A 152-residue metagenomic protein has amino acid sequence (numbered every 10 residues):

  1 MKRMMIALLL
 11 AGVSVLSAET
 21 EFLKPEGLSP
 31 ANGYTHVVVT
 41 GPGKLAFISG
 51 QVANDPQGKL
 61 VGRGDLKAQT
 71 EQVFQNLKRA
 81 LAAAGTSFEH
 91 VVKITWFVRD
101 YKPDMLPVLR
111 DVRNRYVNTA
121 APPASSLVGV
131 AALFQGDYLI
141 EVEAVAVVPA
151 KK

Functional and structural regions predicted by a protein language model:
R3-G12, L16-Q75, R79-V92, V98-K152: N-terminal presequence-like segments and the immediate start of the first folded domain
